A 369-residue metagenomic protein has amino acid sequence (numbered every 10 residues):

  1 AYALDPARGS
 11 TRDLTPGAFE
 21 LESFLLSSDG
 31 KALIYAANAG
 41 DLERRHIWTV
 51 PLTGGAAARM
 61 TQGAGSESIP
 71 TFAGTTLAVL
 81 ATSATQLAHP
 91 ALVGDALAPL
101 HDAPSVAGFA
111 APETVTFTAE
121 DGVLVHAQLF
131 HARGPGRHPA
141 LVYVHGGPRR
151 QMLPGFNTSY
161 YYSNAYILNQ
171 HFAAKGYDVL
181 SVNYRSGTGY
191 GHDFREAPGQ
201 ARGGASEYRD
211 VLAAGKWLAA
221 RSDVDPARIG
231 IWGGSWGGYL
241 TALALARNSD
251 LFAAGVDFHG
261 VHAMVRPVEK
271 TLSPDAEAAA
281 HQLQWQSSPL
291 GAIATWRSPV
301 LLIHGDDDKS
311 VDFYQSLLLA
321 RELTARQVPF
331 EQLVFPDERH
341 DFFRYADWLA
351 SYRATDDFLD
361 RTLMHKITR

Functional and structural regions predicted by a protein language model:
A1-Y2, L42-W48, T85-V93: Structural motif
A3-D5, A32, H46, R59-G63 (+3 more regions): A general secondary-structure boundary signal
L4-D29, A37-G40, V50-S68, V93-A119: Multi-bladed beta-propeller domains
A32-A36, A78-L80: Residue position within the beta-strands of beta-propeller blades
D41-E43, T53, P135-R137: Short, solvent-exposed loop/turn segments that connect beta-strands within catalytic domains and beta-strand-rich
S68-R369: Serine-hydrolase catalytic core recognition
